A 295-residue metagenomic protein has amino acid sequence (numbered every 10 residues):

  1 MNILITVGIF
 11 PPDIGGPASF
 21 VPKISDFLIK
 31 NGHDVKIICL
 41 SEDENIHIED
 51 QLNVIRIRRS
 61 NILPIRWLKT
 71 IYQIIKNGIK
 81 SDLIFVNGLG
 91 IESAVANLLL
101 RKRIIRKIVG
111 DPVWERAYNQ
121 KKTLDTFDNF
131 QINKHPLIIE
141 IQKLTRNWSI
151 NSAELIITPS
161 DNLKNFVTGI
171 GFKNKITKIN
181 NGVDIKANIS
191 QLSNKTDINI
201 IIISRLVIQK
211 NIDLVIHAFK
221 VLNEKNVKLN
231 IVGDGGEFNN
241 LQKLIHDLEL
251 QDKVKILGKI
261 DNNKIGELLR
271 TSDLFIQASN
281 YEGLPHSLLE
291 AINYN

Functional and structural regions predicted by a protein language model:
L4-T6, I157, L192-K210, I216-F219 (+1 more regions): Conserved donor-binding/catalytic core segment of Leloir-type glycosyltransferases
I71-I79, D128-I156: Membrane-proximal helix-turn-helix segments that form the acceptor-binding/catalytic region of lipid-linked
G78, I150, K259-I260, E267-S272: Short alpha-helical donor nucleotide-sugar binding micro-motif in glycosyltransferases
I105-L144: Acceptor-binding helix/loop patch of EC 2.4 sugar-transfer enzymes, predominantly nucleotide-sugar-dependent
N162, G182: Carbohydrate-associated surface elements
Q242-I260: Nucleotide-activated donor-binding/catalytic signature segment of Leloir-type glycosyltransferases, i.e., the conserved
N280: Aromatic "clamp/platform" in nucleotide-sugar-dependent glycosyltransferases that forms part of the donor/acceptor
